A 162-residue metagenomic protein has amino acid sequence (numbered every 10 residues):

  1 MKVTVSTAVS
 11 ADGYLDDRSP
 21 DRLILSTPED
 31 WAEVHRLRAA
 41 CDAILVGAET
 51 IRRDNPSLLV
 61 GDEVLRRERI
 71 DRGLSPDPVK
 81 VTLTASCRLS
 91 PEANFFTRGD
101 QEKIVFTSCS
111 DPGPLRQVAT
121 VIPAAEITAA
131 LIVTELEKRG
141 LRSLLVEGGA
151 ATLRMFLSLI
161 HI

Functional and structural regions predicted by a protein language model:
K2-R142, A151-R154: Active-site ligand-binding patch in enzyme domains
I160-I162: Conserved small/polar residues in nucleotide/adenosyl-binding loops
